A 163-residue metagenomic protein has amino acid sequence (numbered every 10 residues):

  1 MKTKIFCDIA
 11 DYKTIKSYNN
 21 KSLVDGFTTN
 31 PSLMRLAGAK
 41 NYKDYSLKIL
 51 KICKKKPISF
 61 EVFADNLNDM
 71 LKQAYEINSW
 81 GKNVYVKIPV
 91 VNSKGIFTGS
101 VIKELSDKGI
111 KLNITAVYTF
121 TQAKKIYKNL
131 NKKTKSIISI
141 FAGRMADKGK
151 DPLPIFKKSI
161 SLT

Functional and structural regions predicted by a protein language model:
K2-K16, N20-V24, T28-K108, I137 (+1 more regions): Active-site beta->alpha loop and helix N-cap motifs at the rims of alpha/beta catalytic domains
I96, I110-T163: Catalytic alpha/beta core domains of metabolic enzymes, predominantly
